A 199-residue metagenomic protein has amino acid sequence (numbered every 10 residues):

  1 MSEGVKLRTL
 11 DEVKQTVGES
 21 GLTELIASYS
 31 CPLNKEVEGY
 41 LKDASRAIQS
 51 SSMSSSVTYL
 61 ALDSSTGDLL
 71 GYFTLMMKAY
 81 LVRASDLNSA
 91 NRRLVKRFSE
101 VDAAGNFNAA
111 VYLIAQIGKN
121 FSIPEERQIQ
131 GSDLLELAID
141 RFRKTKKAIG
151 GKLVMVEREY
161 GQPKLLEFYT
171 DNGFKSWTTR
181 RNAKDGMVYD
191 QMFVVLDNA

Functional and structural regions predicted by a protein language model:
M1-E126, D133, D140-M155, E159 (+1 more regions): Non-catalytic substrate-recognition and accessory regions of acyl/acetyltransferase enzymes
